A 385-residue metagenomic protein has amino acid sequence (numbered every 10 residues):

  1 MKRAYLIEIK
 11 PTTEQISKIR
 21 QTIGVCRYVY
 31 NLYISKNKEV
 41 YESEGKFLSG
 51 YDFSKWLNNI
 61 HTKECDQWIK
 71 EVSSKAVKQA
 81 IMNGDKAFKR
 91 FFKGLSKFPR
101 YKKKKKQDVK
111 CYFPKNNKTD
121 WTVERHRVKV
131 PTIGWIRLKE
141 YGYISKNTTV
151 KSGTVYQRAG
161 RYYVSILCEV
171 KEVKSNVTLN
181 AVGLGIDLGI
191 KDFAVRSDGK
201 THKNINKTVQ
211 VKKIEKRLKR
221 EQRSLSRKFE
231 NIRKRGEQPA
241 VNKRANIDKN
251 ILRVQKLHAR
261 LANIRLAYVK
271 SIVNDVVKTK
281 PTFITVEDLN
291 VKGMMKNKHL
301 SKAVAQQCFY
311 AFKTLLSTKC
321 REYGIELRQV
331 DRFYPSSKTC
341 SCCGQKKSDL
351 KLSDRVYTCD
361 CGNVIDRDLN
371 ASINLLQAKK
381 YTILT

Functional and structural regions predicted by a protein language model:
M1-K78: Gly/serine-rich nucleotide phosphate-binding loop at the start of the catalytic core of nucleotide/ADP-ribose-handling
R3, S17, S145-T148, R158-T385: Positively charged, helix-rich recognition surfaces that bind polyanionic ligands
I7-I9, I136-L138, H202-I205: Generic detection of short hydrophobic beta-strand segments and adjacent strand-loop junctions
S17, Q21-S35, M82-K89, K93 (+5 more regions): A broad, structural surface signal
T22, C26, S73-A80, R265-V269 (+2 more regions): Hydrophobic (often cysteine-bearing) scaffold residues that line and stabilize catalytic clefts of nucleotide/cofactor
Y33, A80-F91, L369-T382: Stable alpha-helical structural segments in soluble proteins, enriched in small hydrophobic residues
I34, K38-Y41, F88, F92-P99 (+1 more regions): Long, hydrophobic, amphipathic alpha-helical segments used as structural scaffolds
Y51-R161: Acidic carboxylate diad motif detector
